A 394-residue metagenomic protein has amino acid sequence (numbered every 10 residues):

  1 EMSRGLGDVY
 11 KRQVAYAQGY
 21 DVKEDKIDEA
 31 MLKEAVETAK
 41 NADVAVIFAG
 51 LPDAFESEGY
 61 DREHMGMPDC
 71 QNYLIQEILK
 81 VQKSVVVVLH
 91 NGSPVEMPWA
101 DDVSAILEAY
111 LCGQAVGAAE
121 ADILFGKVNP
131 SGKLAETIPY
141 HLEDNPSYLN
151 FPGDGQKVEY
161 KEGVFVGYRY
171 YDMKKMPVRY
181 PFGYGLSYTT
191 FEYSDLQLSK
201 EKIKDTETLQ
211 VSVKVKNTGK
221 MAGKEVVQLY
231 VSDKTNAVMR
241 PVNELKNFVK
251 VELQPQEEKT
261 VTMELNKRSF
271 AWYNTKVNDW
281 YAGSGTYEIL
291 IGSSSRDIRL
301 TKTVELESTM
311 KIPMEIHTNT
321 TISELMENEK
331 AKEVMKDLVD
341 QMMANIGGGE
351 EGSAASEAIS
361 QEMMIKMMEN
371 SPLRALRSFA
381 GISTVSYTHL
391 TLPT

Functional and structural regions predicted by a protein language model:
E1-Y10, H389-T394: Single conserved hydrophobic/aromatic residue that forms the stacking wall/gate of nucleotide- or nucleobase-binding
R4-M31, L51-F55: Short connector loops at secondary-structure junctions
A15, H90-A222, L290-I291: Secreted, periplasmic, or luminal enzymes acting at the cell surface/secretory milieu
A42: An anion/phosphate-binding loop that grips the pyrophosphate of nucleotide cofactors and donors
L51-P68: Glycine/threonine-rich flexible loop motifs
F165, K175, S187-P313: Intrinsically disordered, low-complexity Ser/Thr/Gly-rich stretches
E307-E327: Low-complexity, Pro/Ser/Thr- and charge-rich linker/hinge segments at domain boundaries
I322-T384: Conserved, compact domain cores that house catalytic/ligand-binding motifs in diverse enzymes and effector modules
